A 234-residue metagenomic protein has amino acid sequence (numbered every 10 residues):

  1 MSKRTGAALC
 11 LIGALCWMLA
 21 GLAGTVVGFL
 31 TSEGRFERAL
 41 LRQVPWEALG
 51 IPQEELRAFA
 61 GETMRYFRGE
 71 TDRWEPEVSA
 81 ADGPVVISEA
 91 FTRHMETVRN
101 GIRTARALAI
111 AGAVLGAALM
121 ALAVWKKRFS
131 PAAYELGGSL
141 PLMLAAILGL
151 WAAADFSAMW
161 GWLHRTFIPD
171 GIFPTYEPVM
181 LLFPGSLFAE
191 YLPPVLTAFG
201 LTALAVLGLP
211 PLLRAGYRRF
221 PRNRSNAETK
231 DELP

Functional and structural regions predicted by a protein language model:
M1-F36: Hydrophobic secretory-pathway targeting helix
S2-I12, F91-T104, S130-A133: Membrane-interfacial loop-to-transmembrane-helix junctions in polytopic alpha-helical membrane proteins
K3-R4, A113-W160, G208-D231: Juxtamembrane interface at the cytosolic side of transmembrane helices
G13-C16, L108-G112, G138-P141: Hydrophobic alpha-helical transmembrane segments of polytopic
R35-V85: Membrane-interface interhelical loops and short interface/amphipathic helices in multi-pass inner-membrane
G69-A111, A189-F199: Individual transmembrane alpha-helix segments
A153-P178: Juxtamembrane non-transmembrane "cap" segments at the membrane-aqueous interface of multi-pass membrane proteins
P178-L204: Hydrophobic alpha-helical transmembrane segments
